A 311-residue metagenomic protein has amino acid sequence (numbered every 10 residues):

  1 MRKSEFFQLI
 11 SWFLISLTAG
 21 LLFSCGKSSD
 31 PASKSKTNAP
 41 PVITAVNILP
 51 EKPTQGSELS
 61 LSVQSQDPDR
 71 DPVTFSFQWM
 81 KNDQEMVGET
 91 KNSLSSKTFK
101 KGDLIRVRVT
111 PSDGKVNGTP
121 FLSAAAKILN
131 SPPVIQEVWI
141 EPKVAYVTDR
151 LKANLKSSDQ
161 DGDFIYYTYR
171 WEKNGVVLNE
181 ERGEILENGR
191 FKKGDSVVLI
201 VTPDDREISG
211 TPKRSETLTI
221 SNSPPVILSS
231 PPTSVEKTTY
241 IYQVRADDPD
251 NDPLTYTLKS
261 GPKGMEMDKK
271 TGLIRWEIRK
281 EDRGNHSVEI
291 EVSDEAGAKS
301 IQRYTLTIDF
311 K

Functional and structural regions predicted by a protein language model:
M1-R2, R275: Short, intrinsically disordered low-complexity segments
R2-F13: Bacterial N-terminal signal peptides that target proteins for export
S11-L21: Bacterial N-terminal signal peptides
C25-K311: Ser/Thr/Pro/Gly-rich low-complexity disordered regions
